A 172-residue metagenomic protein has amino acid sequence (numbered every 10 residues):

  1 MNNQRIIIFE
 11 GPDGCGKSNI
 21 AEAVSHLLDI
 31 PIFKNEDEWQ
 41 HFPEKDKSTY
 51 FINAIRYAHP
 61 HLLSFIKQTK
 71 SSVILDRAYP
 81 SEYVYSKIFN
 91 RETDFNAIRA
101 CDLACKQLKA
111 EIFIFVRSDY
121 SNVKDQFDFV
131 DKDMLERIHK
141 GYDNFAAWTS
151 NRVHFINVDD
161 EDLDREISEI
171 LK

Functional and structural regions predicted by a protein language model:
M1-Q4: Phosphate-binding P-loop
F9: Hydrophobic anchor at the beta1->P-loop junction of P-loop NTPases
G14: Walker A (P-loop) phosphate-binding loop of P-loop NTPases
K17: Conserved lysine of the Walker
E22-Q68: Conserved substrate/cofactor phosphate-moiety recognition/catalytic segment in nucleotide-dependent phosphotransferases
A23, F129-K172: NTP-dependent small-molecule kinase module
T49-L108: Glycine-rich phosphate-binding loop used to anchor ATP phosphates in small-molecule kinases, encompassing both
Y85, F89-F145, H154: A glycine- and Lys/Arg-enriched "phosphate-lid" helix/loop adjacent to the NTP-binding pocket of small-molecule kinases
